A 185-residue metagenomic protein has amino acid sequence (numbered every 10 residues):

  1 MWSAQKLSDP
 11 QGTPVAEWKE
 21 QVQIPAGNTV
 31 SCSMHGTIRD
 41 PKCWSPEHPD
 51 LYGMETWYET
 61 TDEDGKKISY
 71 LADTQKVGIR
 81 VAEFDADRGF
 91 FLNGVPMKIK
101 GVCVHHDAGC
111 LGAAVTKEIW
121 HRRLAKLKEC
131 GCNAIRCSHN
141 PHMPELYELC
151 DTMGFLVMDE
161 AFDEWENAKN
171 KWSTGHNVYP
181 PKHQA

Functional and structural regions predicted by a protein language model:
M1-V157, A185: Secreted/periplasmic carbohydrate-active enzymes, especially glycoside hydrolases
H105, E164-W165: Active-site loop signature of alpha/beta-hydrolase-fold enzymes
P144, W165-A168: Generic structural signal for helix capping and beta-alpha/helix-loop junctions
T152-G154, K169, T174-A185: Active-site neighborhood of glycoside hydrolase catalytic domains
